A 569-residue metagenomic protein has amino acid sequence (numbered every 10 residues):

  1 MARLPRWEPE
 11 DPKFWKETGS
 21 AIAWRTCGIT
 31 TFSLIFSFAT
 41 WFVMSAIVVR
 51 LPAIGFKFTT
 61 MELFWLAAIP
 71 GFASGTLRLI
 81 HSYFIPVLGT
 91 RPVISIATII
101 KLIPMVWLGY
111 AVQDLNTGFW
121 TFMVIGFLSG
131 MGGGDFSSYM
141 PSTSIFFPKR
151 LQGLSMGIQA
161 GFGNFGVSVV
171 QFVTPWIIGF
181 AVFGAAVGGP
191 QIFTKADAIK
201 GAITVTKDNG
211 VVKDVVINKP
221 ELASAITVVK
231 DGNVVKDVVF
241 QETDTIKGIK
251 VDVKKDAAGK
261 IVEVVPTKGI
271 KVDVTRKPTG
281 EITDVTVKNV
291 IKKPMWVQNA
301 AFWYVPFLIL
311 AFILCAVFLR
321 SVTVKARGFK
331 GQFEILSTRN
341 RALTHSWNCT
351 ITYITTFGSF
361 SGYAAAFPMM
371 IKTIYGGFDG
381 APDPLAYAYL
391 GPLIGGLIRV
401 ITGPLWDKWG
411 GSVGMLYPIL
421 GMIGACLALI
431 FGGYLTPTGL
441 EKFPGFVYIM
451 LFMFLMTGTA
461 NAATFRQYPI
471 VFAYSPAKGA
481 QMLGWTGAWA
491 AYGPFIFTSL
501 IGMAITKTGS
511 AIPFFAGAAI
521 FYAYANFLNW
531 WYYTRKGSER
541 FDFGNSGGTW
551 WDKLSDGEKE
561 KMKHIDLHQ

Functional and structural regions predicted by a protein language model:
M1-A39: Cytosolic juxtamembrane N-terminal segment immediately preceding the first transmembrane helix of multi-pass
M1-W7, A186-A196, T275, G280 (+3 more regions): Flexible cytoplasmic inter-helical loops of multi-pass small-molecule transporters
W41-V49, Q171, A342-G396, N461 (+1 more regions): Extracytoplasmic gate region of multi-pass secondary transporters
W65-Y83, Y389-T402: Central cavity-lining transmembrane alpha-helices of secondary-active solute carriers, predominantly the Major
I99-L115, L420-L440: C-terminal ends and interior cores of transmembrane alpha-helices in multi-pass membrane transporters/permeases
P104, G118-G134, E441-N461: Hydrophobic core of transmembrane alpha-helices in multi-pass small-molecule transporters, especially MFS/SLC-type
G133, G153-G179, G484-F497: Glycine-rich segments within core transmembrane alpha-helices of 12-TM secondary carriers
W303-G328, A525-Y533: C-terminal membrane-cytosol helix-exit motif in multi-pass small-molecule transporters
